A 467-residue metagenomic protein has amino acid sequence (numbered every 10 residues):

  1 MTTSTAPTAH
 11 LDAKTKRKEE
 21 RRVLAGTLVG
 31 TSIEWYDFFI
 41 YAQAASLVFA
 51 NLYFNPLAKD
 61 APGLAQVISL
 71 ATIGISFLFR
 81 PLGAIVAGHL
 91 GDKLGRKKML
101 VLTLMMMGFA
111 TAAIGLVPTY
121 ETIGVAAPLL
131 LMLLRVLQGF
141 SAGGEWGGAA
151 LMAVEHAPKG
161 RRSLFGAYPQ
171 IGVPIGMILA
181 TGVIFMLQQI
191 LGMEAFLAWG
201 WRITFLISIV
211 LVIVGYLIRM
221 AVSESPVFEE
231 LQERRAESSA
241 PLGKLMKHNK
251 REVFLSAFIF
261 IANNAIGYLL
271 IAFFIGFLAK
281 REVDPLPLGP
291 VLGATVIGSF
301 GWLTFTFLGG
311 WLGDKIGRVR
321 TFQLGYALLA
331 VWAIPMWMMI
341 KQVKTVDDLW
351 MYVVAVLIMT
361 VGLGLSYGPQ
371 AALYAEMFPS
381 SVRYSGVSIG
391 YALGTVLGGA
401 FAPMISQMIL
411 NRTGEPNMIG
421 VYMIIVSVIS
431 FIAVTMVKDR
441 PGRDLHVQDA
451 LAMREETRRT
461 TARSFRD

Functional and structural regions predicted by a protein language model:
A42-Q43, K250-W302, G398-P403: Extracytoplasmic gate region of multi-pass secondary transporters
A45-R80: Extracellular/periplasmic helix-loop-helix junction of adjacent transmembrane segments in MFS-like secondary
K93-M105, K315-A327: Cytoplasmic membrane-interface "Motif A"-like loop-to-helix N-cap segments of 12-TM Major Facilitator Superfamily
M105-G124, A327-T345: C-terminal ends and interior cores of transmembrane alpha-helices in multi-pass membrane transporters/permeases
I123-G143, D348-L365: Hydrophobic core of transmembrane alpha-helices in multi-pass small-molecule transporters, especially MFS/SLC-type
L164-Q188, S388-A402: Glycine-rich segments within core transmembrane alpha-helices of 12-TM secondary carriers
G215-V222, I425-L451: Multi-pass alpha-helical transporter architecture, strongest for 12-TM Major Facilitator/SLC carriers used
R320-P369: C-terminal transmembrane helical hairpin of 12-TM major facilitator-type secondary transporters
